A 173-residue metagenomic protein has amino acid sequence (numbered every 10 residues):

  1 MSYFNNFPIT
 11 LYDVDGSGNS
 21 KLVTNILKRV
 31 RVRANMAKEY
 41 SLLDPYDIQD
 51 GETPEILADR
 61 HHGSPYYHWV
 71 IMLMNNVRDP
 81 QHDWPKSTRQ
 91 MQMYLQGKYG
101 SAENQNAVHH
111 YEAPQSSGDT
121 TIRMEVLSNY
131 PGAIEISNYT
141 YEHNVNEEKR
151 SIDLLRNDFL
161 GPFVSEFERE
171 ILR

Functional and structural regions predicted by a protein language model:
M1-R173: Cell-surface/extracellular proteins and modules involved in cell-wall/glycan interaction or trafficking/anchoring
